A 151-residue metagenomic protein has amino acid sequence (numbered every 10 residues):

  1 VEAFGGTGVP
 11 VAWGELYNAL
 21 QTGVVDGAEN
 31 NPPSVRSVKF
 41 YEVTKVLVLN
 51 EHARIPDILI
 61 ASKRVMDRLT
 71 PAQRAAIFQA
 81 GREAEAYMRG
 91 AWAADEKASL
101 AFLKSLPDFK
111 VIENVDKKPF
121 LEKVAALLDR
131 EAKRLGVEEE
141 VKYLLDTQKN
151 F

Functional and structural regions predicted by a protein language model:
V1-F151: N-terminal secretory/targeting leader peptides
